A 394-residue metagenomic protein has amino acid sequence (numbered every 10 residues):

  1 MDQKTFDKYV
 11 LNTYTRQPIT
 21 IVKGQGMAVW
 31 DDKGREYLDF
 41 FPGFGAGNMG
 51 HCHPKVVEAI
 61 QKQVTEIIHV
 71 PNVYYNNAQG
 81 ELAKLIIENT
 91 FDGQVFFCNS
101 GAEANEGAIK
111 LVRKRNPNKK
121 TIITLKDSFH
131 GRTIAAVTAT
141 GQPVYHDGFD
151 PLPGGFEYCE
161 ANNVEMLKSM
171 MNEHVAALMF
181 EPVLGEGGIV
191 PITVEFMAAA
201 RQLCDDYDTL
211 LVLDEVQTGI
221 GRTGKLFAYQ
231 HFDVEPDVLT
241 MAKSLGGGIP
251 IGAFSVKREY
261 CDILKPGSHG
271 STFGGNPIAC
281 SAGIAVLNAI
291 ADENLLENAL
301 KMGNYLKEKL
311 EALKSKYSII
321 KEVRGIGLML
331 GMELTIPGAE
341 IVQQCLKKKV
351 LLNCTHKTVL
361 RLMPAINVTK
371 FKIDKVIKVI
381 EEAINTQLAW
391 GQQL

Functional and structural regions predicted by a protein language model:
M1-L394: Conserved N-terminal phosphate-binding loop of PLP-dependent enzymes in the Aspartate aminotransferase
